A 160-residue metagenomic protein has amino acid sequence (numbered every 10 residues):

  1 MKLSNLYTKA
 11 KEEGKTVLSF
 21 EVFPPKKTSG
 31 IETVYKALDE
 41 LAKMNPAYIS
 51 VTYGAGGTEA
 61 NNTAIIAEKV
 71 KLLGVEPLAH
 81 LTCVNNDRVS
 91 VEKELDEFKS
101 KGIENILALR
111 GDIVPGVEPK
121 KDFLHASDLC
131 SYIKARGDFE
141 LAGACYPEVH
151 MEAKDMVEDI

Functional and structural regions predicted by a protein language model:
M1-F20, K27: N-terminal amphipathic alpha-helix/helix-capping segment at the start of soluble metabolic enzymes
K2-K9, I31-E40, G57-V75: Glycine-rich, positively charged N-terminal anion/phosphate-binding segment
E13-V17, N45-Y48, L73-P77, G102-E104 (+1 more regions): Short, well-ordered coil/turn segments that N-cap beta-strands
V17-T33, A55, P77-V89, E140-I160: Active-site mouth loops of central-metabolism enzymes
V22-T28, P46-A64, D112-K121: Glycine-rich, proline-tolerant flexible connector loops at the mouths of alpha/beta enzymes
G57-T82, F123-G143: Alpha-helix-loop-beta-strand connector modules within alpha/beta enzyme cores
C83-S100, K120-L124: Glycine-rich anion/phosphate-binding loops
N105-E158: Conserved anion-binding
